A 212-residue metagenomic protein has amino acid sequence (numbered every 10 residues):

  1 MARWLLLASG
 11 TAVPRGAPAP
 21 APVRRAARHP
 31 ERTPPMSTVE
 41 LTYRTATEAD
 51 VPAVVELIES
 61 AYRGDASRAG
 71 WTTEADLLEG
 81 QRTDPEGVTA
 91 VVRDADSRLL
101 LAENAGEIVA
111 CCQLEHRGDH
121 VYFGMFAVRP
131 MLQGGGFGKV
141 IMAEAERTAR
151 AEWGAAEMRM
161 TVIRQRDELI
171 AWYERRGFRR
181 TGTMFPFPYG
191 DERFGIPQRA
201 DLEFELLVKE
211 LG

Functional and structural regions predicted by a protein language model:
L7-E31: Compositionally biased, low-complexity flexible segments
R28-P52, E205, E210-G212: Conserved N-terminal entry element of GNAT/NAT acetyltransferase domains
E59-V88: Conserved GNAT-fold acetyl-CoA-binding loop/helix
T83-L100, A200-E203: A short helix-loop-beta-strand connector motif used in the catalytic cores of GNAT acetyltransferases and, in some
V91, A156-A171, R175-G212: C-terminal "cap" of GNAT-fold acetyltransferases
L101, E107-E115, Y122-A127: Conserved beta-strand in the GNAT
F126-G134, V162-R164: A short, internal acetyl-CoA/4′-phosphopantetheine-binding micro-motif in the GNAT/acyltransferase core
L132, G136-E144: Conserved acetyl-CoA pyrophosphate-binding loop and the N-cap/start of the following alpha-helix in GNAT-like
